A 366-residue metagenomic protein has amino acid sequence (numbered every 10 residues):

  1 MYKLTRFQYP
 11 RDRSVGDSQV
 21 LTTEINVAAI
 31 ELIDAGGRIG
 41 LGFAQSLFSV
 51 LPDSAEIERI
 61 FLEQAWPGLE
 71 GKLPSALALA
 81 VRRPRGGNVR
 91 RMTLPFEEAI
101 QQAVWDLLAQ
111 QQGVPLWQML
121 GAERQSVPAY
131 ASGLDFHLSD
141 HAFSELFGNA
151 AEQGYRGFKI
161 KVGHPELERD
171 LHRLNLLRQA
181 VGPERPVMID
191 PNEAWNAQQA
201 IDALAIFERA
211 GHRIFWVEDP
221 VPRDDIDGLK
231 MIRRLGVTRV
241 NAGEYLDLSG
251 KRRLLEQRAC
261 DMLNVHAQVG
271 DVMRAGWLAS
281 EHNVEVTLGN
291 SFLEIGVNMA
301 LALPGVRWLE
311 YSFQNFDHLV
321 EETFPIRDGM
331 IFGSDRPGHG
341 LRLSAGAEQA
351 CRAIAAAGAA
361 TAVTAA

Functional and structural regions predicted by a protein language model:
M1-V50, D317: Structured beta-strand/loop patches that form or line metal/cofactor-binding pockets in enzymes
F7-Y9, S291-A366: Flexible C-terminal active-site loop/helix
I30, G37, I100, G113 (+7 more regions): Conserved, mostly hydrophobic/aromatic
I33-Q111: Metal- or metallocofactor-binding catalytic centers and their adjacent structured scaffolds across diverse enzyme
Q112-D135: N-terminal small/glycine-rich loop or linker at the start of catalytic domains across soluble metabolic enzymes
G133-S144, G163-L167: Active-site beta->alpha loop and helix N-cap motifs at the rims of alpha/beta catalytic domains
N149-K161: Catalytic domains of carbohydrate-active enzymes, especially glycoside hydrolases
I160, P165-N290, M299, I326: Catalytic core of soluble alpha/beta enzymes
